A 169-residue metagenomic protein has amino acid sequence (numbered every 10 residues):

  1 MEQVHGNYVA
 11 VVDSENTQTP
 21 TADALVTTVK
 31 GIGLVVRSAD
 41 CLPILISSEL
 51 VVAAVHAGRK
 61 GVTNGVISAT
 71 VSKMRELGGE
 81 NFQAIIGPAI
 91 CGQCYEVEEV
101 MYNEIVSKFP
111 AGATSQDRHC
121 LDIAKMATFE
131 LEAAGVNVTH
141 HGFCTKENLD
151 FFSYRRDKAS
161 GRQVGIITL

Functional and structural regions predicted by a protein language model:
M1-L169: Active-site microenvironment for binding and transforming phosphate-containing groups
